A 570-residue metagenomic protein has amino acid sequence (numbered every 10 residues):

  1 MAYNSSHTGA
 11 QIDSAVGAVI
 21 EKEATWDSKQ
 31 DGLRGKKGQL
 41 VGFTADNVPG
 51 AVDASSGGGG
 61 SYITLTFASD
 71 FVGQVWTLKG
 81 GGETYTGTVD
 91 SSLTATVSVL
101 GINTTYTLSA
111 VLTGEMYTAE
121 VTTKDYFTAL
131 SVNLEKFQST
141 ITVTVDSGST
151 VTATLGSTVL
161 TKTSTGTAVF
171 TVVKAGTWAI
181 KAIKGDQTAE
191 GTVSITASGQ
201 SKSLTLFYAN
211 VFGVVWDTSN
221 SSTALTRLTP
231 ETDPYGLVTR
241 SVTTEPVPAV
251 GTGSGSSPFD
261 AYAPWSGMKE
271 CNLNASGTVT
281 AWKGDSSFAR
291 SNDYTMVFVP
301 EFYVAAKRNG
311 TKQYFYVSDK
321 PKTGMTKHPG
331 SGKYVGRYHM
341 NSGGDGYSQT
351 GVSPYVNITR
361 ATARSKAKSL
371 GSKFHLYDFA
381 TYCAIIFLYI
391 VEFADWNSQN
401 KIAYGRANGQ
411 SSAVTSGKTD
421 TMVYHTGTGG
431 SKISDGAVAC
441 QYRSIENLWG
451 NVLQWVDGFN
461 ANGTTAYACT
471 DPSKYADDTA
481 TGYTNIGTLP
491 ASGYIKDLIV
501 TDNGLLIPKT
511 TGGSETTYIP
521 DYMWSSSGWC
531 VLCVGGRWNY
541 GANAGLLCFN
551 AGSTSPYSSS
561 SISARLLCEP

Functional and structural regions predicted by a protein language model:
Y3, E21-G57: Extracellular repetitive beta-rich solenoid segments
S61-D70, L130-V132, S139-V145: A short, amphipathic beta-strand motif
D70-T88, D146-S164: Short, ordered, surface-exposed loop/turn motifs in non-cytosolic proteins
E83-V99, E120-Y126, T158-V172, A197: Short, solvent-exposed S/T- and G/P-enriched segments that are highly enriched in secreted/extracellular and lumenal
D90-T107, V111-T113, T167-A179, K184-G185: Short Pro-Gly-centered beta-turn/loop motif in secreted/extracellular proteins
S109-F137, I183-Y208: Structured interaction patches on ligand/partner-binding surfaces of diverse proteins
S286-Y294, V317-L448: Short aromatic-cysteine micro-motif
A380-C383, Y404-T419, Y424-T426, L448-A461 (+1 more regions): C-terminal, surface-exposed recognition/capping segments
